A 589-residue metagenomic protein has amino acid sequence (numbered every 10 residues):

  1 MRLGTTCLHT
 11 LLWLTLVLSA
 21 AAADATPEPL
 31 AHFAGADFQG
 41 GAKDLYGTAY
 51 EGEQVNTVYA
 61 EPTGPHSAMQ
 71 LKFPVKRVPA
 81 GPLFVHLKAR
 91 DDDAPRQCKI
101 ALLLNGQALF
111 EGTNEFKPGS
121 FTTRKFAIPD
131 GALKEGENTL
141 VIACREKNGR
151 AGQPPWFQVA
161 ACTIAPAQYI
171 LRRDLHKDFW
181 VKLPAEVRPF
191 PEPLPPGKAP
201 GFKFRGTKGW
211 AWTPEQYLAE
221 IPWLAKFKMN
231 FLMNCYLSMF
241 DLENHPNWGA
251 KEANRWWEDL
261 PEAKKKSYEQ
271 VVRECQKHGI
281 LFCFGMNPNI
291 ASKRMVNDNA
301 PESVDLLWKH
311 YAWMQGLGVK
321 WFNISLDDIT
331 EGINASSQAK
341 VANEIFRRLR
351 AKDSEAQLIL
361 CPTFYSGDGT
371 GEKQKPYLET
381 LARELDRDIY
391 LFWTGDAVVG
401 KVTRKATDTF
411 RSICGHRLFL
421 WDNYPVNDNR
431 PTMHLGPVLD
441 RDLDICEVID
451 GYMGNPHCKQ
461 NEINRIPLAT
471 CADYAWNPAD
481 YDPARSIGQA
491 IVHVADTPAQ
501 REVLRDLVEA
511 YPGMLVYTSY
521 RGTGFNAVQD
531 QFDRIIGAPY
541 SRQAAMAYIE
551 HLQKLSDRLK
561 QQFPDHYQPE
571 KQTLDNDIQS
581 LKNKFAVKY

Functional and structural regions predicted by a protein language model:
M1-T6: N-terminal secretory signal peptides that target proteins for export/translocation
C7-S19: Bacterial N-terminal signal peptides
A20-A25: Boundary at the C-terminal end of the N-terminal hydrophobic targeting segment
E28-V58, P62-H66, K72-P74, A80 (+2 more regions): Beta-strand-rich ligand-recognition modules
T163-V187: Low-complexity, Pro/Ser/Thr- and charge-rich linker/hinge segments at domain boundaries
L183-H310, G316-K320, R350, S354: Feature activates predominantly on carbohydrate-active enzymes
W210-A211, N230, N254, E258 (+4 more regions): Catalytic-core regions of glycoside hydrolase
A479-Y589: C-terminal functional modules
